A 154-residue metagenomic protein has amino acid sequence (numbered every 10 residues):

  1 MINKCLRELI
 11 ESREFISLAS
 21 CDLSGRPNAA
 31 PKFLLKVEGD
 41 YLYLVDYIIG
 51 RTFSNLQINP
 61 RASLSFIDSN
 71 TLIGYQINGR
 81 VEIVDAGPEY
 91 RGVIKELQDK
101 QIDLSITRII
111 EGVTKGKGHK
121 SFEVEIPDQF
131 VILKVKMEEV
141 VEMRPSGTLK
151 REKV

Functional and structural regions predicted by a protein language model:
M1-Y47: N-terminal structural module
C5-R7, F53, K120-E125: A generic local secondary-structure boundary/capping motif
R13-I16, D40-Y41, N59-A62, F130-I132: Short, surface-exposed beta-edge/turn micro-motifs
S20, F66-D68, V135-E139: Short, structured patches in soluble enzyme cores that scaffold and shape functional sites
C21-L23, K32, Y47-I49, I67-S69 (+1 more regions): Histidine- and/or cysteine-centered catalytic micro-motif in compact active-site loops
L34-L72: A short mixed-secondary-structure module that forms the rim of ligand-binding clefts
G74-V154: Charged, gly/pro-rich active-site loop segments
